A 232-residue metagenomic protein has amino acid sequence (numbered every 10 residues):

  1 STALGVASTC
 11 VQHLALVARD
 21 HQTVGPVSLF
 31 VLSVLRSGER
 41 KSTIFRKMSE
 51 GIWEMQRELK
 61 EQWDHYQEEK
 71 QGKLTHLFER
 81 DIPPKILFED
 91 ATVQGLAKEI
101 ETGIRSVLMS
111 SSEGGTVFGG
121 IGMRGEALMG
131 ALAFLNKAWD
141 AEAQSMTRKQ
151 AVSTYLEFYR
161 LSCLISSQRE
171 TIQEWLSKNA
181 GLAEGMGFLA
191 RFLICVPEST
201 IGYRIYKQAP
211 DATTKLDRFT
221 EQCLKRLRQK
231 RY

Functional and structural regions predicted by a protein language model:
S1-Y232: Phosphate-handling catalytic cores of nucleic-acid transaction enzymes
